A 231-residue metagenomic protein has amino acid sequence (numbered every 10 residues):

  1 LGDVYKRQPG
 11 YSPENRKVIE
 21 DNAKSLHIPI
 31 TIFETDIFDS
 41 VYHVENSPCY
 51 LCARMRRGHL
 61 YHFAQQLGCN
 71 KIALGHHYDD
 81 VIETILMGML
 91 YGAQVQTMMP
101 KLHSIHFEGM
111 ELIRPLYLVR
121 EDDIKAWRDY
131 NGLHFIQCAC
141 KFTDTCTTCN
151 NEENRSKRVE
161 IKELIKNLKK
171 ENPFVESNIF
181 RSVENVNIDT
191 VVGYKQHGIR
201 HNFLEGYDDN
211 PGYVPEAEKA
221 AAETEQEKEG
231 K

Functional and structural regions predicted by a protein language model:
G2-V95, M99, D122-Y130, N210-K231: ATP-dependent adenylation/nucleotidyltransferase module used to activate substrates
I32, A73, R114, Q137-A139 (+1 more regions): A generic structural-conservation signal
T35-I37, Y117, C140, E184: Residues that form or immediately flank small-molecule/cofactor binding pockets and catalytic motifs
L51, A73, P115, V119 (+2 more regions): A short glycine-/small-residue-rich loop at the edge of a beta-strand within enzyme catalytic domains
R54-L67, K101-F107, I161-S182: Short, basic, helix/turn surface patches
D79-I165: Catalytic subdomain that performs nucleotidyl-dependent activation
L133-K231: The feature marks non-catalytic terminal segments
